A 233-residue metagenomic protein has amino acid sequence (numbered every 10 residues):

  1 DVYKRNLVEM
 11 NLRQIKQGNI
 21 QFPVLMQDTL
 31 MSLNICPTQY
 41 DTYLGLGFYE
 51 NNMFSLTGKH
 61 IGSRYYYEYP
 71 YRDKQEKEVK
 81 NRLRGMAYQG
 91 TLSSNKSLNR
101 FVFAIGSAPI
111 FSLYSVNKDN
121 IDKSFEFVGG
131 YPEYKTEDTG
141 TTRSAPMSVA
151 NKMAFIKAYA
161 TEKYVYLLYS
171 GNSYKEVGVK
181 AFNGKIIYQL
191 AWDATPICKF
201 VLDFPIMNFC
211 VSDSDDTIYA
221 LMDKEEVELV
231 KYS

Functional and structural regions predicted by a protein language model:
V2-Y3: Conserved small/polar residues in nucleotide/adenosyl-binding loops
E9, M53-K59, K180-T195, S233: Beta-propeller blade signature
M10-Q17, Y114-Y131, Y232-S233: Short loop/turn segments immediately following beta-strands, especially the blade-tip and inter-blade linker loops
I20-L30, G62-A87, D122-A150, D203-F204: Surface-exposed loop and turn segments in beta-propeller and other repeat-based domains that flank or scaffold
S32-Y40, R82-I105, A150-T161, C210-S214: Structural signature of eukaryotic scaffold interfaces centered on beta-propeller domains
S148-Q189: Loop/turn-rich, solvent-exposed surfaces of beta-rich toroidal or solenoidal domains
C210, D216-S233: Blade-level signature of beta-propeller repeat domains, shared across WD40, Kelch, NHL, RCC1 and BNR/Asp-box propellers
